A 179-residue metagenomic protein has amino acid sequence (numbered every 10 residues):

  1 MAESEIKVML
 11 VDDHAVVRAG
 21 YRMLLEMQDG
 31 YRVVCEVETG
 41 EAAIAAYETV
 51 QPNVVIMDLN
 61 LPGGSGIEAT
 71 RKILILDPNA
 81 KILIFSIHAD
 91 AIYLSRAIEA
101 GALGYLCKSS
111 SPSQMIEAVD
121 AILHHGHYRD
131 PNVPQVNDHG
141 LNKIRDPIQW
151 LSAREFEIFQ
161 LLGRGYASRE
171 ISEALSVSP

Functional and structural regions predicted by a protein language model:
D12, D58-L59, S86: Active-site residues of response regulator receiver
V17, P62: The feature encodes the CheY-like receiver
G30-E38, A46: Short hydrophobic/Thr-rich beta-strand motif most characteristic of the beta2 strand and flanking loop of CheY-like
T39-A42, S65-E68: Acidic catalytic/metal-coordinating carboxylates
V50-I56, L61: Active-site beta3 strand of CheY-like receiver
P52, G66, P78, I98-L103: As written
I92-E99, L103-E157: Short, flexible helix-to-coil linker/hinge segments that flank and couple to helix-turn-helix
I144-P179: Helix-turn-helix DNA-binding segment
